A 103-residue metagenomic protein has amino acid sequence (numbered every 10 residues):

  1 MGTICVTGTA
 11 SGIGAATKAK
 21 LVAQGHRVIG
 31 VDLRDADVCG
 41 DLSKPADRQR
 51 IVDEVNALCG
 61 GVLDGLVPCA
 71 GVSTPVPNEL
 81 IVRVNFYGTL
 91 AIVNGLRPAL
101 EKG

Functional and structural regions predicted by a protein language model:
G2, G61-L63, L100-G103: Active-site loop of short-chain dehydrogenase/reductase
T3-V6, L66-V67: Conserved hydrophobic beta-strands of the Rossmann-like cofactor-binding core in SDR/related NAD(P)H-dependent
A10-A19: N-terminal Rossmann NAD(P)H-binding glycine-rich loop of SDR-like oxidoreductase domains
V31-D47: Rossmann-fold cofactor-recognition segment
G40-S43, A70, V84: Cofactor-binding loops of NAD(P)H-dependent oxidoreductases, dominated by short-chain dehydrogenase/reductases
S43-G60: Conserved Rossmann-fold cofactor-binding substructure of NAD(P)-dependent oxidoreductases
V67-P75: Conserved NAD(P)H cofactor-binding loop of Rossmann-fold oxidoreductase domains
E79, V84-G103: Amphipathic alpha-helical dimer-interface segment in Rossmann-like NAD(P)H-dependent oxidoreductases
